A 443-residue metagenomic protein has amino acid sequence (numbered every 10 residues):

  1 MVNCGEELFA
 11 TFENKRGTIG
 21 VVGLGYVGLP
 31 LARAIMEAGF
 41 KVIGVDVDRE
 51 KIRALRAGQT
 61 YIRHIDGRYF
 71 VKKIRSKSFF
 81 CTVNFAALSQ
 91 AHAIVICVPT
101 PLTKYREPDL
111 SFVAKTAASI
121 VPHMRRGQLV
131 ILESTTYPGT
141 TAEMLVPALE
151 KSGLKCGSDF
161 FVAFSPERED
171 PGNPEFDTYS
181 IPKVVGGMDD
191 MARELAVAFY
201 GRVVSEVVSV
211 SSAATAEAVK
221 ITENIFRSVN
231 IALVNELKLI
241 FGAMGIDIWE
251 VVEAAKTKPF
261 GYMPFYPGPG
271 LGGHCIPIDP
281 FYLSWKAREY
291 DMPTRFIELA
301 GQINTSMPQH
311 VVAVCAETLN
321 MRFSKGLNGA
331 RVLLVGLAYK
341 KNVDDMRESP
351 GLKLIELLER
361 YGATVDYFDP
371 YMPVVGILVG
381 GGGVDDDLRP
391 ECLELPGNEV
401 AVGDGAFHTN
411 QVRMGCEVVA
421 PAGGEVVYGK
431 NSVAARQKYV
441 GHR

Functional and structural regions predicted by a protein language model:
M1-G383, R389, G397, R413 (+1 more regions): Structural/interface elements that position substrates and couple domains in central-metabolism enzymes
D385-L388, C392-L395, E399-V400, G405 (+4 more regions): Alpha-helix boundary/capping motif
